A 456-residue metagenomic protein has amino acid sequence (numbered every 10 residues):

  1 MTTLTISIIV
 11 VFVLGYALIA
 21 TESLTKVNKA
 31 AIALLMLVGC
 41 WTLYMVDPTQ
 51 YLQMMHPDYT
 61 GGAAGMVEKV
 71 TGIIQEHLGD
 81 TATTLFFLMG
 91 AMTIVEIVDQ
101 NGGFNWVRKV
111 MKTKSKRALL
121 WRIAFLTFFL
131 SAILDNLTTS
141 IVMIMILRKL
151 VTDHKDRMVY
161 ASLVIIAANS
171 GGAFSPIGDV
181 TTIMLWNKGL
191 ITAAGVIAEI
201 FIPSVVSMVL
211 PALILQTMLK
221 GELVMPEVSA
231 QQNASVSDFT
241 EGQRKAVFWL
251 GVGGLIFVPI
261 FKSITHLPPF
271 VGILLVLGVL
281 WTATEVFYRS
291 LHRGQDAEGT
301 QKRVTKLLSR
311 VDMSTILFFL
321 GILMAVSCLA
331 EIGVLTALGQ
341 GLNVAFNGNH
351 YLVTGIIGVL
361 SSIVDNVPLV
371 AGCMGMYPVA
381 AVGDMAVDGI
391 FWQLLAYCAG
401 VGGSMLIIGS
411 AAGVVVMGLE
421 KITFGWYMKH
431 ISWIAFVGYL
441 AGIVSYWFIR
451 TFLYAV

Functional and structural regions predicted by a protein language model:
M1-L4, L24-V27, M55-Y59, V67-T84 (+7 more regions): Interfacial loop-to-helix junctions that mark the boundaries of transmembrane helices in multi-pass membrane
L4-S7, D153-H154, M158, F174-S175 (+4 more regions): Juxtamembrane and boundary regions of transmembrane helices in multi-pass small-molecule transporters and channels
I6-G15, K26-A63, T81-T93, R244-G254 (+2 more regions): Hydrophobic mid-bilayer segments of alpha-helices in multi-pass membrane transport proteins, especially secondary
I9, L34-L35, L85, L120-F125 (+9 more regions): Hydrophobic alpha-helical transmembrane segments
C40-Y51, L78-G79, L130-A167, G171 (+3 more regions): Membrane-interfacial helix-loop connectors
L43-E76, M92-K109, F129-I141, C328 (+1 more regions): Transmembrane alpha-helix boundary signature
T60, G79, N101, R108-V110 (+3 more regions): Transmembrane helical segments that form the transport core of multi-pass membrane transport proteins
G79-M89, G195-L213, T265-G278, L352 (+1 more regions): Alpha-helical transmembrane segments
